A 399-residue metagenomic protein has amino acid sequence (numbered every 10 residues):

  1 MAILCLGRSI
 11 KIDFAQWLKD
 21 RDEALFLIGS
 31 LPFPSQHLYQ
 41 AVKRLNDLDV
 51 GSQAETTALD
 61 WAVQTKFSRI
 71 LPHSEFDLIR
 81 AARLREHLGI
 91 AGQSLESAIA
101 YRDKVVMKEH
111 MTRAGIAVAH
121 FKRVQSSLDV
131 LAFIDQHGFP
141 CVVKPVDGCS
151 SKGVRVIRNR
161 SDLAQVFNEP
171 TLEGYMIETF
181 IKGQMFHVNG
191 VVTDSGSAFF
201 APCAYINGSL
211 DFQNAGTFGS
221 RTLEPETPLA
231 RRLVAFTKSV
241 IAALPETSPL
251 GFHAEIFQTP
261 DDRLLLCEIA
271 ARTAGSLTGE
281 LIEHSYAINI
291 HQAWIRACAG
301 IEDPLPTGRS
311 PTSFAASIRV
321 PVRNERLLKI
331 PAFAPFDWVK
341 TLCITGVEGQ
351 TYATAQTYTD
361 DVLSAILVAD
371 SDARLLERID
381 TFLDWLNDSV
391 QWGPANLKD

Functional and structural regions predicted by a protein language model:
M1-S97, L128, E302-P304, V322 (+2 more regions): ATP-binding N-terminal substructure of ATP-dependent carboxylate-amine bond-forming enzymes
L4, R113, I295-D399: Peripheral (often C-terminal) accessory segments that flank ATP-dependent C-N-forming ligase machineries
Q36-H37, P145-D147, Q213-N214, A355-D360: Short, flexible turn/loop "capping" segments at secondary-structure junctions
D103-K182, T193-S195, T222-S239, L383: Active-site nucleotide/adenylate-binding loops and adjacent lid/helix of ATP-dependent enzymes
S151, A270-Y286, V347-E348: Glycine-rich phosphate/pyrophosphate-binding beta-alpha loops
R155, T179, R221-T222, E283 (+1 more regions): Short, well-ordered beta-strand elements within core beta-sheets of diverse protein domains
P170-G174, F180-L223, R231-L265, A270-T278 (+1 more regions): Phosphate-binding core of ATP-grasp and ATP-grasp-like enzymes
I288-H291: C-terminal catalytic subdomain
